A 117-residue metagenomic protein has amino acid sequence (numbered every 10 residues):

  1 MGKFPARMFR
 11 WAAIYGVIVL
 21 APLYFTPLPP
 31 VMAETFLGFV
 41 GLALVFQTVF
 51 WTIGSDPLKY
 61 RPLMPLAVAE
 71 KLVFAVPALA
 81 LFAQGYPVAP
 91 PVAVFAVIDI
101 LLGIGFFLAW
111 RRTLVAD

Functional and structural regions predicted by a protein language model:
M1-F4, F25-M32, I53-P62, A83-G85: Short juxtamembrane and helix-loop transition motifs at transmembrane-helix boundaries in membrane proteins
M1-L23: N-terminal signal-anchor transmembrane alpha-helix
P5-F9, L28-A43, V92-F95: A loop-to-helix transmembrane entry motif
R7, L101-D117: Membrane-water interface at the C-terminal end of transmembrane alpha helices
W11-V19, E34-S55, L66-V73: Core segments of alpha-helical transmembrane spans in multipass integral membrane proteins
L20-L23, P27, V49-G54, A78-F82 (+1 more regions): Structural signal for membrane-spanning alpha-helices in multi-pass inner-membrane proteins, emphasizing helix cores
F39, A43, A67-A78, F95-F106: Hydrophobic alpha-helical segments of small multi-pass membrane proteins
L58, V76-V94, R111: Membrane-helix boundary connector in multi-pass membrane proteins
